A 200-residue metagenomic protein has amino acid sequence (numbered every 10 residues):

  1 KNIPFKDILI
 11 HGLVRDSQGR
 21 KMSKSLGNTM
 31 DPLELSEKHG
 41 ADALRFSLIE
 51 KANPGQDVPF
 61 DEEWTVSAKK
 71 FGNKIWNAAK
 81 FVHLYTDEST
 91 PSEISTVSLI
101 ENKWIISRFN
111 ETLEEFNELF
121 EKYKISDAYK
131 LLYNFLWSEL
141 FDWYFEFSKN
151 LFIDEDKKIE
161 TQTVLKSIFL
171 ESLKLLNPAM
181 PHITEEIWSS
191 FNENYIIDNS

Functional and structural regions predicted by a protein language model:
K1: Metal-dependent nuclease catalytic cores in nucleic-acid-processing enzymes, especially RNase H-like/related
P4-L13: Long, charged, glycine-rich C-terminal linkers/tails
I8, A43-K51, A79-V82, L132-L136 (+3 more regions): Short alpha-helical scaffolding segments that buttress acidic/His motifs in well-ordered protein cores
H11-G12, I75, L140, P181 (+1 more regions): Residue-level signal for inorganic ion chemistry
L13-Q18, M22-S98, Y195-I196: Catalytic adenosine-cofactor/nucleotide-binding cores of aminoacyl-tRNA synthetases and other
I49, E88-N117, F145-S200: Acidic, turn-prone loop/beta-hairpin segments
K70-H83, I100-T112, K130-N150: Core structural elements
F116, F120-D127: Short helix-adjacent coil turns
